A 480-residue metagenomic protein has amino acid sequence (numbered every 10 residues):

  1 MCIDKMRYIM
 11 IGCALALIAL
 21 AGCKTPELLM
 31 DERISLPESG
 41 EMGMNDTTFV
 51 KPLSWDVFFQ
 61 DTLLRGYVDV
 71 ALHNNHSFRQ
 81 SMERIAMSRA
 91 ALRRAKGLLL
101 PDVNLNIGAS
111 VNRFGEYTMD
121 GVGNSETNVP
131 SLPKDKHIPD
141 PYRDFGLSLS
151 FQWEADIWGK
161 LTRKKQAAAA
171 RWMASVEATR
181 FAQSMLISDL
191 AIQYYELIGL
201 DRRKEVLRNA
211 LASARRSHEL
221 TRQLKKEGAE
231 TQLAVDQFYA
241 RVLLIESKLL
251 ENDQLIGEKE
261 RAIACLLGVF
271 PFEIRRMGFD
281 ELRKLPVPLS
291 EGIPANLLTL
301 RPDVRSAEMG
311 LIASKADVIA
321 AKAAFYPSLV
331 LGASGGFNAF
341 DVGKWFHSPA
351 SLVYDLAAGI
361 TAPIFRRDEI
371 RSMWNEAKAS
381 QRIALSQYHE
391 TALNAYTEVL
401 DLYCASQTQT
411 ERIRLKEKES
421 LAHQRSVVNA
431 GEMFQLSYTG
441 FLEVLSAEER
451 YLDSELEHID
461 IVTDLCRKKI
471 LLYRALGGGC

Functional and structural regions predicted by a protein language model:
C2-D4, Y8-H73, S131-P133, D253-T299 (+2 more regions): Terminal intrinsically disordered/low-complexity segments used for targeting and assembly
K24, A170, E177-I293, A405 (+3 more regions): Periplasmic alpha-helical coiled-coil/stalk elements that build and connect Gram-negative outer-membrane
D46, V50-Q60, G108-S150, E273-S290 (+3 more regions): Small/polar, glycine/serine/threonine/aspartate-rich low-complexity segments that form flexible
L64-G66, M87, D144-G146, I192 (+2 more regions): Transmembrane beta-barrel architecture of outer-membrane proteins
V68, N104, G146-S150, Y194 (+4 more regions): Membrane-embedded beta-strand positions in outer-membrane beta-barrel channels/transporters
R79-Q80, K96-G97, A155-Q183, L233-Q237 (+6 more regions): Sec/SRP-type N-terminal targeting helices
K225-A229, F434-Y438, A475-G478: A short glycine-centered flexible hinge/capping loop motif at secondary-structure junctions
